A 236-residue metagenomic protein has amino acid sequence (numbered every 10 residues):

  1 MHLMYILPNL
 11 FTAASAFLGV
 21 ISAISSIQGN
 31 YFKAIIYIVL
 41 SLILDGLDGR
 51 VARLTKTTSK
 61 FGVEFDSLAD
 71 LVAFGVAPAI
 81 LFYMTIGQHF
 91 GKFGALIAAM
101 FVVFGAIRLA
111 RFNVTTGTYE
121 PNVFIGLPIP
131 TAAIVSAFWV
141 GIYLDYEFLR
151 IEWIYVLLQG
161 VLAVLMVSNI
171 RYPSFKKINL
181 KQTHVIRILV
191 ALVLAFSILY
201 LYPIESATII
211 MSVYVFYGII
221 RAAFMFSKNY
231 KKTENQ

Functional and structural regions predicted by a protein language model:
M1-G46, V51, R221-A222, Q236: Topogenic membrane-insertion module of multi-pass membrane proteins
P8-T12, L54-L109: Multi-pass membrane catalytic core of lipid/isoprenoid biosynthesis enzymes
N9-A16, L68-G75, T131, K181-L192: Short hydrophobic alpha-helical membrane-embedded segments
V20-A23, L40, L44, P78 (+3 more regions): Alpha-helical transmembrane segments of polytopic integral membrane proteins, especially the permease/helical cores
I21-I36, V72, V76-I97, F138-Y155 (+1 more regions): Helix-coil boundary and interhelical linker segments in multi-pass alpha-helical membrane proteins
R50-S59, A106-Y119, V167-K176, I220-F226: C-terminal ends of transmembrane helices
K92-V135: Hydrophobic, well-structured mid-protein blocks that either form specific transmembrane helices
P121-Q236: C-terminal membrane-associated helical module and adjoining short loops/tails
